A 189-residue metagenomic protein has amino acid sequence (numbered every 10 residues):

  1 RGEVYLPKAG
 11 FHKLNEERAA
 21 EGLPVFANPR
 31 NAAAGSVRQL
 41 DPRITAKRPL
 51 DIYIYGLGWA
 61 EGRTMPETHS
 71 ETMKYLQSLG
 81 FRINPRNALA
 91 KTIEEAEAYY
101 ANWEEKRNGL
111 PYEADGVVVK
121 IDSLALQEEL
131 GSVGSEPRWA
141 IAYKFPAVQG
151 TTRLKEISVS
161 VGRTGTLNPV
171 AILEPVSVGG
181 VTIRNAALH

Functional and structural regions predicted by a protein language model:
R1-H189: RNA/tRNA-interacting regions in translation and RNA-turnover enzymes
